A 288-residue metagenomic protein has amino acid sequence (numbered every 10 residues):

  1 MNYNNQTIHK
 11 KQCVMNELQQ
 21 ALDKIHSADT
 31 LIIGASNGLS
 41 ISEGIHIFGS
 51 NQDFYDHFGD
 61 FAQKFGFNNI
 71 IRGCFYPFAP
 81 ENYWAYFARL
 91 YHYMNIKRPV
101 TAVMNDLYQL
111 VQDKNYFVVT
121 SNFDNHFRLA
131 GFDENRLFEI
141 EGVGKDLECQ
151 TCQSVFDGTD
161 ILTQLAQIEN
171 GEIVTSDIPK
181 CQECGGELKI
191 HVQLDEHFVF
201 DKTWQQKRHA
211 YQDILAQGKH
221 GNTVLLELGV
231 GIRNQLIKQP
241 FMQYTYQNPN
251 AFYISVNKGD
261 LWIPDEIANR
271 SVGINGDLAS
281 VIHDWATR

Functional and structural regions predicted by a protein language model:
N2-R288: Conserved catalytic alpha/beta core of Sir2/sirtuin-type deacylases, generalized to analogous enzyme cores that bind
